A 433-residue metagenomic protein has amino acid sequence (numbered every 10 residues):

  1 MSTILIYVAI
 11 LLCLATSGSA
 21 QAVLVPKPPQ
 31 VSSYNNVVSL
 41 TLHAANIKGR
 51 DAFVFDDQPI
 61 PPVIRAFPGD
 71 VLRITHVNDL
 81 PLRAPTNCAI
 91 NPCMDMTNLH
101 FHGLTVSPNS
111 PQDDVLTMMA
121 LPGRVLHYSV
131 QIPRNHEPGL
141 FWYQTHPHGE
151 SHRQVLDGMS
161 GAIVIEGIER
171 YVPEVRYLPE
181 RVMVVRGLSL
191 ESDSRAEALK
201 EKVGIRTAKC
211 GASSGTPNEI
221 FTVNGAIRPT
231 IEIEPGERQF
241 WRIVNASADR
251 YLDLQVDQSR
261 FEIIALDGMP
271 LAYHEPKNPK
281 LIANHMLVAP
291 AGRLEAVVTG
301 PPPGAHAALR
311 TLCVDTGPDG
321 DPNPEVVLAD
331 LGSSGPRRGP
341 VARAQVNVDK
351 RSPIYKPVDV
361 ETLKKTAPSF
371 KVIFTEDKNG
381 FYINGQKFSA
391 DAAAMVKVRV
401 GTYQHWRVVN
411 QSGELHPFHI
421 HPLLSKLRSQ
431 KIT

Functional and structural regions predicted by a protein language model:
I6-A15: Bacterial N-terminal signal peptides
G18-A120, V125-H127, I205-W241, L271-Y273 (+2 more regions): N-terminal, post-signal-peptide metal-ligating segments of extracellular/periplasmic oxidoreductases, dominated by
A20, V106-L121, S189-D193, A198-R351 (+1 more regions): Histidine- and aromatic-rich segments of cupredoxin/plastocyanin-like copper-binding domains
V31-S33, E166-R181, S333-L363: Low-complexity, Pro/Ser/Thr- and charge-rich linker/hinge segments at domain boundaries
V77-D79, H146-E150, A246, P301 (+2 more regions): Beta-strand-rich extracellular modules
R83-N98, D157, R242, R250-D257 (+1 more regions): Short, hydrophobic/aromatic beta-strand segments
Y128-Y171: Hydrophobic or amphipathic alpha-helical targeting/insertion segments
L252-L254, H306-L309, G317-D321, F381-I383 (+3 more regions): Extended hydrophobic-aromatic, low-complexity segments
